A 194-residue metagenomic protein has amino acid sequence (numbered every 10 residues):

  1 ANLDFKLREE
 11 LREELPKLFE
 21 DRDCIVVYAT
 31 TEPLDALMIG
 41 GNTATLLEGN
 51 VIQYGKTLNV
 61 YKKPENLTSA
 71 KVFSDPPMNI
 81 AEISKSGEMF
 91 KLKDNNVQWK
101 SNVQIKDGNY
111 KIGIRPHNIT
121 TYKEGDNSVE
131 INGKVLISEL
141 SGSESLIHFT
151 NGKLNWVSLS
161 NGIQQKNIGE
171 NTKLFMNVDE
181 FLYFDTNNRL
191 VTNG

Functional and structural regions predicted by a protein language model:
A1-T68: ABC ATPase nucleotide-binding domains
K62-S86, G113: C-terminal boundary and immediately downstream tail of ABC-type ATPase nucleotide-binding domains
M78, M89-G194: Non-catalytic connector elements of ABC transporters
